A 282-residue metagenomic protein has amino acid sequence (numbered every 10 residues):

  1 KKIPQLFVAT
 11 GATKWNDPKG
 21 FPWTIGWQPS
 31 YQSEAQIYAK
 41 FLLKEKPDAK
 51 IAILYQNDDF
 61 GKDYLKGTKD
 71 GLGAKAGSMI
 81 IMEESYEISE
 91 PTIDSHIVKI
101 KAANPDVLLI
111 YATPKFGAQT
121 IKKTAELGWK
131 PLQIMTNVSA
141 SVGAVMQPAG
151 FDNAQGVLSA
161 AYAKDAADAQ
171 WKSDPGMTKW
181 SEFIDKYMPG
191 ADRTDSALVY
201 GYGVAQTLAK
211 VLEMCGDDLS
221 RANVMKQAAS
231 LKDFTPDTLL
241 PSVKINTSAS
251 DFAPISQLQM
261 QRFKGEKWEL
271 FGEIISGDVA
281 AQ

Functional and structural regions predicted by a protein language model:
K1-F7, D17-K19, K122-Q133, D152: Extracytoplasmic "Venus flytrap"/periplasmic binding protein-like
K2-I3, L43-D48, K69-G77, V98-P105 (+5 more regions): Sec-exported extracytoplasmic/periplasmic mature domains
F7-W15, I110-A118, M135-V145, G201-Y202: Ligand-binding clamshell of periplasmic/extracellular solute-binding protein-like
A12-D17, F21-L127, W171: Extracellular/periplasmic Venus flytrap/periplasmic-binding protein
E34, Y64, F116, G176 (+2 more regions): Catalytic-loop motifs flanking and including active-site residues across diverse enzymes
Q36, A118, Y202-A209, A222: A structural signal for well-ordered alpha-helical segments within the folded catalytic domains of diverse enzymes
T124-Y200, I274-D278: Extracellular/periplasmic periplasmic-binding protein-like sensory domains
K186-Y187, A191-V199, A209-W268: Segments of small-molecule ligand-sensing domains
